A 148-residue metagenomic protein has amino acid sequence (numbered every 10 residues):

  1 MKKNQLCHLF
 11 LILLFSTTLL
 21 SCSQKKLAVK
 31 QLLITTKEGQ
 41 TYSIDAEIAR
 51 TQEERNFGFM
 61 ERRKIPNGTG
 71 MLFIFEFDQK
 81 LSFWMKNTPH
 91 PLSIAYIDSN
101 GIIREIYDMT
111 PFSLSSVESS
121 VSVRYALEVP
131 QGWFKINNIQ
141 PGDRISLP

Functional and structural regions predicted by a protein language model:
M1-F10: Bacterial N-terminal signal peptides that target proteins for export
T18-S21: C-terminal motif of bacterial Sec signal peptides marking the signal peptidase cleavage site
Q24-P148: Compact, glycine-rich, soluble single-domain proteins
